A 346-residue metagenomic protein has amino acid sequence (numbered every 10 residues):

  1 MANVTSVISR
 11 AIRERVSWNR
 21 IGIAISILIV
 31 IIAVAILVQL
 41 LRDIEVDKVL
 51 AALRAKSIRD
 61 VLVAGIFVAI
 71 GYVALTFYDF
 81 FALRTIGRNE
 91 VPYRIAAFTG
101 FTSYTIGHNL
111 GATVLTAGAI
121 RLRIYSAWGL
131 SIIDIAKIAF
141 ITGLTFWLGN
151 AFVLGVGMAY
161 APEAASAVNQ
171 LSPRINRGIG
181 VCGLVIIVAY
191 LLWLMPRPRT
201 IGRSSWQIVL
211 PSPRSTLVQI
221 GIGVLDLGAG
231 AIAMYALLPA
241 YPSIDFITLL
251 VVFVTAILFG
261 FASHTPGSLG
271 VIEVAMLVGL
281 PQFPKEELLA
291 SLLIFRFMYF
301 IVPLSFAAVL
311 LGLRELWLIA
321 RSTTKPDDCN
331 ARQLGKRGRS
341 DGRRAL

Functional and structural regions predicted by a protein language model:
M1-F101, N150, A159-F261, F283-I294 (+1 more regions): Predominantly cytoplasmic-facing regulatory/coupling regions of multi-pass membrane proteins
E90, N109-L110, G129, G228 (+1 more regions): Residues at alpha-helix boundaries and short interhelical turns
R94-F98, A117, A127-G143, P284-F295: Membrane-interface alpha-helices at helix entry/exit sites of multi-pass transporters
A97-I124: Hydrophobic, aromatic-rich membrane-embedded alpha-helical segments
T102-G111, V252-E273: Transmembrane alpha-helix interface/packing and boundary motifs in multi-pass membrane proteins, characterized by
Y104-T113, G143-G155: Mid-bilayer segments of alpha-helical transmembrane spans in multi-pass integral membrane proteins that mediate
V114-A127, V156, P266-P281: Re-entrant/interfacial helical elements at transmembrane boundaries that shape and gate the permeation pathway
S131-I132, F146-L148, T216: Interfacial aromatic "cap" segments that immediately flank transmembrane helices in multipass membrane proteins
